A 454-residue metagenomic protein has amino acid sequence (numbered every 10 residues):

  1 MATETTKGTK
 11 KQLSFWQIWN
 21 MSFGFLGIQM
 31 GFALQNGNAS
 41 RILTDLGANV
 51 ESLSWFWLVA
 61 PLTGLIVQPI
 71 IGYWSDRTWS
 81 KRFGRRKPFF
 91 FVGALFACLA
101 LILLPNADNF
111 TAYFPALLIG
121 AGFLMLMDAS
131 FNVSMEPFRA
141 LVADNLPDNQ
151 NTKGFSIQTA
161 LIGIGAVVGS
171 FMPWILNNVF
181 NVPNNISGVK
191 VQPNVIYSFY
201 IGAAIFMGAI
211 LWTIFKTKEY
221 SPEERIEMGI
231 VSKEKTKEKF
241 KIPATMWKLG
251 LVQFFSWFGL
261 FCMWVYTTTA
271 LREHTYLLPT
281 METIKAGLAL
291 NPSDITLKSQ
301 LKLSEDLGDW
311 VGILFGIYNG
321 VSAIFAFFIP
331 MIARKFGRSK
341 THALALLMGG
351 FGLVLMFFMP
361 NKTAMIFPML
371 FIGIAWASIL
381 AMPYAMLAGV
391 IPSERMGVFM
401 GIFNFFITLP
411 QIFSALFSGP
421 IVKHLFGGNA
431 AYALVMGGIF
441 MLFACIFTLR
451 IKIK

Functional and structural regions predicted by a protein language model:
M1-F15, D108-G122, F131-S134, F138-L141 (+2 more regions): Intracellular loop-helix junctions on the cytosolic face of multi-pass helical membrane proteins
T6-T63, K248, V252, S256-M281: Helix-loop boundary and gating motifs at the non-cytosolic
V50-E51, D148-Q158, G308, I391-F403: Loop-to-transmembrane helix entry/capping segments in MFS-fold secondary transporters and related SLC/MFSD carriers
I66-F83, I324-G337, V422: Helix-to-loop junctions at the C-terminal end of transmembrane segments in multipass secondary transporters
F90-F114, L347-P360: C-terminal ends and interior cores of transmembrane alpha-helices in multi-pass membrane transporters/permeases
A100-S134, A364-S378: Hydrophobic core of transmembrane alpha-helices in multi-pass small-molecule transporters, especially MFS/SLC-type
V133-L146, S378-P392: Intracellular juxtamembrane helix-capping segments at the cytosolic ends of symmetry-related transmembrane helices
V321, A333, S339-P383: C-terminal transmembrane helical hairpin of 12-TM major facilitator-type secondary transporters
